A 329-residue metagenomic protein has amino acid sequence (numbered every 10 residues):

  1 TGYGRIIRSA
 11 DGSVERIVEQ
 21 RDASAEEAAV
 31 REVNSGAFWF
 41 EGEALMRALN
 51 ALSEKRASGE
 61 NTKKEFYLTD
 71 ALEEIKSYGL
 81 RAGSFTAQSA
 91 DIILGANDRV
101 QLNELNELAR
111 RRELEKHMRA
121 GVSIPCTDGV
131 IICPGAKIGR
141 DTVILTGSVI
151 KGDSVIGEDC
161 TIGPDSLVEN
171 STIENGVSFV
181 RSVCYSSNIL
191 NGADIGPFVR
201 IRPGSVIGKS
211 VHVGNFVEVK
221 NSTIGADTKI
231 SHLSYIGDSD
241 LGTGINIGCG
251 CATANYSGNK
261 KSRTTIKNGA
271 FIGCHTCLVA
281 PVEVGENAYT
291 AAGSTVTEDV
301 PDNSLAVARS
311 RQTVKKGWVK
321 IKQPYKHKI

Functional and structural regions predicted by a protein language model:
T1-S58, T69: Conserved core of the sugar-phosphate nucleotidyltransferase
I17, A48, L105, G248 (+1 more regions): Residues that scaffold the ATP/ADP-binding catalytic core of kinase and kinase-like folds
W39, G95-A96: Short aromatic/basic micro-patch
K64-E65, T86: Predominantly late transmembrane helices and immediately cytosolic-facing juxtamembrane segments
E73-A87: Catalytic donor-sugar/metal-binding loop of nucleotide-sugar-dependent glycosyltransferases
N106-G135, Y325: Long, charged amphipathic helices and adjacent flexible linkers at domain junctions
S123-V307, Q312-T313: Structural signal for interior beta-strand "rungs" in well-ordered beta-sheet cores of soluble enzyme domains
K315-I329: Short, charged, intrinsically disordered terminal tails
